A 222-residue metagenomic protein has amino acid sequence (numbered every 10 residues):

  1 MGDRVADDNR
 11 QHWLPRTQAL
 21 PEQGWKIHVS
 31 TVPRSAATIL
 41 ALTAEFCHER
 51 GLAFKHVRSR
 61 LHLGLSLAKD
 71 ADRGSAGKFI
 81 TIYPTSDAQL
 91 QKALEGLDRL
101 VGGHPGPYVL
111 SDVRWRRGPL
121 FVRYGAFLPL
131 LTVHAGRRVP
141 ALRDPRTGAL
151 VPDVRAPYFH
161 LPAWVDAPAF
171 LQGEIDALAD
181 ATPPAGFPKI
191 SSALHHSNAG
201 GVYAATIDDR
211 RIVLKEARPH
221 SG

Functional and structural regions predicted by a protein language model:
M1-Q11, T17-A19, F170-D208: ATP-binding glycine-rich phosphate-binding loop
T17-F46, R50: Short glycine-/aliphatic-rich beta-strand segments at the starts of folded cytosolic domains
P21-P33, S191-S192, N198-G222: ATP-binding glycine-rich loop module of kinase domains
L42-T43, K92-G102: Short amphipathic alpha-helices in soluble, non-transmembrane regions that often serve as interface/regulatory elements
C47-G51, D98-V109: A common structural junction motif
A68-R73, K78-I80: Extended charged low-complexity segments that act as oligomerization/scaffolding linkers
P84-L90: Helix N-cap motif at beta-to-alpha junctions
L131-A193: Juxta-kinase regulatory segment immediately upstream of eukaryotic protein kinase catalytic domains
